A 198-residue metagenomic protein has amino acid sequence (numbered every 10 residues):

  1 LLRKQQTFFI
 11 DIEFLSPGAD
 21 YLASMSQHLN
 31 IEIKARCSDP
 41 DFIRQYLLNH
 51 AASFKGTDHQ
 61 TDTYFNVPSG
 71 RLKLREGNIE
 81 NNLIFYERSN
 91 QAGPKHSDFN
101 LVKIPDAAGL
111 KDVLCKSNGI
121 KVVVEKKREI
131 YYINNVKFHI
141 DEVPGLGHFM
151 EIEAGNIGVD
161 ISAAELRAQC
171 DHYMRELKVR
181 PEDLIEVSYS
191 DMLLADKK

Functional and structural regions predicted by a protein language model:
F8-F9, F14, Y21: Aromatic (phenylalanine/tyrosine) cluster motif
L22-V136, L177-K198: N-terminal strand-loop-strand beta-hairpin
F138-D141: Short beta-strand/turn micro-motifs at beta-sheet edges
V143-E153: Residues forming anionic-ligand binding surfaces in small-molecule and nucleic-acid pockets of primarily soluble enzymes
F149, I161-S162: Short active-site-adjacent structural elements
G155-D160: A generic structural motif
S162-D183: Mixed-charge, glycine-accented linear interaction segment located at domain edges/termini
